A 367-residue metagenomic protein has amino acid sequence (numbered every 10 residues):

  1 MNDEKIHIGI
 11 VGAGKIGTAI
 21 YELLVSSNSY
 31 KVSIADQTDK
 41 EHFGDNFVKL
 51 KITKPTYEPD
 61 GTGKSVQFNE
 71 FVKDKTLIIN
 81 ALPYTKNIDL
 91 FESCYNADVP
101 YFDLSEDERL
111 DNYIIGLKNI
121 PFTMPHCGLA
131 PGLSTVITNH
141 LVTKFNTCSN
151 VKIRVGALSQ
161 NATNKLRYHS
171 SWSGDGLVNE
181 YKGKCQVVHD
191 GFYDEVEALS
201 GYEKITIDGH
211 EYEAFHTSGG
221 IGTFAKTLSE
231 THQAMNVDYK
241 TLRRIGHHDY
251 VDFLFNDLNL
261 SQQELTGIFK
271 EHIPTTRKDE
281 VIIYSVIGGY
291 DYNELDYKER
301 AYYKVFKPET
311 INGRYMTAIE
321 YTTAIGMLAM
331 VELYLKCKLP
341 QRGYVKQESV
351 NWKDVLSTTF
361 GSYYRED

Functional and structural regions predicted by a protein language model:
I8-G12: Conserved N-terminal Rossmann-fold NAD(P)-binding element of oxidoreductases
I16: Hydrophobic/small residue at the entry helix of a nucleotide-binding pocket
L24-V25: Aromatic pocket-lining residues of Rossmann-like dinucleotide-binding sites
K31-G44: NAD(P)-binding Rossmann-fold cofactor-contacting core
P55-K73: Conserved Rossmann-fold cofactor-binding substructure of NAD(P)-dependent oxidoreductases
L77-S93, R109-L110: Beta-loop-alpha module in the N-terminal Rossmann-like domain of NAD(P)-dependent dehydrogenases, especially those
L104-P125: Rossmann-fold NAD(P)-binding glycine/threonine-rich loop
K144-D367: C-terminal catalytic/substrate-binding lobe primarily of soluble NAD(P)-dependent oxidoreductases
